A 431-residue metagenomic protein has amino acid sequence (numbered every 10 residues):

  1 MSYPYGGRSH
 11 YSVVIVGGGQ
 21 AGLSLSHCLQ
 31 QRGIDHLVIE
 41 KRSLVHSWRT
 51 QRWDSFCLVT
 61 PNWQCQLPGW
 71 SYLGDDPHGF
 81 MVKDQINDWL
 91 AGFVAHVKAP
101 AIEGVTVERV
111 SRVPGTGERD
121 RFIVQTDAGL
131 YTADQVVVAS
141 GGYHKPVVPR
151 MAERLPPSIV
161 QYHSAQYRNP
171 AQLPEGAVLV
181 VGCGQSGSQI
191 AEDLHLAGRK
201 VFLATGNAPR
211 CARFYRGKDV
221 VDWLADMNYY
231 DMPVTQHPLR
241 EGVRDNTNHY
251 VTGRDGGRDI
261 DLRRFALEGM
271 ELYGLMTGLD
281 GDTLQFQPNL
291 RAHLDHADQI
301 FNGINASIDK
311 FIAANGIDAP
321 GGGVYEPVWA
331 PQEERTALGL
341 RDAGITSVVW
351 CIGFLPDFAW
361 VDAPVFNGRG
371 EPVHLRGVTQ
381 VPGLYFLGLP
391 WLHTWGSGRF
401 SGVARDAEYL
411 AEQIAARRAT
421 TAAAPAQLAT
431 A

Functional and structural regions predicted by a protein language model:
S2-G18, S24-S47, M81-A431: Flavin (primarily FAD) cofactor-binding/catalytic cores of flavoenzymes
Q51-P77, V220-H237: N-terminal glycine-rich dinucleotide-binding loop that anchors FAD/FMN and/or NAD(P) in oxidoreductases
